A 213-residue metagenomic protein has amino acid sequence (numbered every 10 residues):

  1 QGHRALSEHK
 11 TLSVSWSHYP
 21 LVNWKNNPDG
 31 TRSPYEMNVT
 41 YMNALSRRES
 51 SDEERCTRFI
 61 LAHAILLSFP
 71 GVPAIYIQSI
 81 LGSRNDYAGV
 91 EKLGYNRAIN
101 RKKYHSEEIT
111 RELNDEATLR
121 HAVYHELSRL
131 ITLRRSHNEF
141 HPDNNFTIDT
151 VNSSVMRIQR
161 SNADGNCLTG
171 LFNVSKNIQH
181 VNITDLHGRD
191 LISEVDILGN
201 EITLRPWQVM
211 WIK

Functional and structural regions predicted by a protein language model:
Q1-L168, I178: Loop/helix patches that line or flank the sugar-binding groove of alpha-linked glycan CAZymes
F146-D149, V195, I202: Short, exposed beta-strand/loop patches in secreted or surface proteins that constitute
T169-N173: A short aromatic-rich beta-strand->coil structural motif
V174-H187: Surface-exposed beta-strand/loop patches in extracellular or lumenal glycoproteins
D185-D196: Solvent-exposed beta-hairpin/edge-strand motifs
N200-K213: C-terminal beta-strand-rich structural cap/linker in extracellular carbohydrate-active enzymes
